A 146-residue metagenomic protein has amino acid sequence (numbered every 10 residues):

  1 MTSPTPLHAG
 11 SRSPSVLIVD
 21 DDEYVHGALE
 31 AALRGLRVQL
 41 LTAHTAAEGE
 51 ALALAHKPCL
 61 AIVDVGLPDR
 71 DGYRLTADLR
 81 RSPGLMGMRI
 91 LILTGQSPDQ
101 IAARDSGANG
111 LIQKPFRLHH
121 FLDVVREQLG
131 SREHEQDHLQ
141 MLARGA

Functional and structural regions predicted by a protein language model:
T2-S3, R132-A146: CheY-like receiver
E23-L41: Two-component/phosphorelay signaling modules centered on CheY-like receiver
T45-E48, D71-R74: Acidic catalytic/metal-coordinating carboxylates
D64: Active-site residues of response regulator receiver
P68, M86: The feature encodes the CheY-like receiver
R74, Q96-Q113, D123: Alpha4 helix (beta4-alpha4-beta5 surface) of REC/receiver domains from two-component response regulators
L91-L93: Hydrophobic/aromatic residues positioned on beta-strands within the core alpha/beta folds
F116-E127, E133, D137: C-terminal output helix
